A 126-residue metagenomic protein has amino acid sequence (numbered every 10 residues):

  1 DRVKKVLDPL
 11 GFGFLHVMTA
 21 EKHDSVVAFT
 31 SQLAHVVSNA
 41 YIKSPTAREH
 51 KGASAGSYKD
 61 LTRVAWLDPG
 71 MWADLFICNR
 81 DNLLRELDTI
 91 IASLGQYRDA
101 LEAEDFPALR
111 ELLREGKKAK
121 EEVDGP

Functional and structural regions predicted by a protein language model:
D1-W66: Internal alpha-helical scaffold of NAD(P)-dependent oxidoreductase catalytic cores
E49-A119: Interdomain hinge/lid region at the active-site interface of Rossmann-like NAD(P)-dependent oxidoreductases
E122-P126: Amphipathic alpha-helical coiled-coil segments
